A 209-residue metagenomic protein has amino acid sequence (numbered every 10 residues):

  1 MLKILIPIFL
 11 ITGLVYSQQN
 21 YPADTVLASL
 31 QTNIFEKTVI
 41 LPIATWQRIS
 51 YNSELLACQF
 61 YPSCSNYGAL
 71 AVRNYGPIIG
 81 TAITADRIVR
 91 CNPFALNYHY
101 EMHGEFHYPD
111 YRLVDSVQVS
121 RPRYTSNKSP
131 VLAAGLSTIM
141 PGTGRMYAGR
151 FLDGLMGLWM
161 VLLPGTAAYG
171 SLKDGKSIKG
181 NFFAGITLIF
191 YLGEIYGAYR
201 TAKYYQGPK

Functional and structural regions predicted by a protein language model:
L2-G13: Sec-dependent N-terminal signal peptides
V15-Q18: Boundary at the C-terminal end of the N-terminal hydrophobic targeting segment
N20-T25: Bulky hydrophobic segments
V26-K209: Hydrophobic alpha-helical membrane segments
